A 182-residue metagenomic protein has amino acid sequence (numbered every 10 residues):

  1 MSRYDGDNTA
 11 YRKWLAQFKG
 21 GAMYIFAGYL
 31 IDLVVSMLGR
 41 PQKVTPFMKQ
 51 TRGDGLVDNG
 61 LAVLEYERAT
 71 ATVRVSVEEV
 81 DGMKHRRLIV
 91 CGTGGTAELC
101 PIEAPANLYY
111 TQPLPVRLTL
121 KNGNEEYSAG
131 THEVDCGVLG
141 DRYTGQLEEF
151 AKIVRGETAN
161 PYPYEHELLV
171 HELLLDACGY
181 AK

Functional and structural regions predicted by a protein language model:
M1-G53: Predominantly a Rossmann-like dinucleotide-binding segment in NAD(P)-dependent oxidoreductases
F18-Y24, H132-D141: A short glycine-threonine-serine/GTX helix/turn-capping micro-motif
L30-N107, G137, T144-T158: Contiguous beta-strand/loop segments that form the cofactor/metal-binding neighborhood of enzyme cores
K43, E98, P115-T119, E133: Ser/Thr- (and often Asn-) enriched beta-sheet segments in non-cytosolic proteins
L88, A106-Y127: Short polybasic amphipathic segments
R117-N124, L139-E148: Short glycine/proline-rich, acidic loop/turn segments that cap or connect secondary-structure elements
G145-K182: C-terminal helix-rich "cap/oligomerization" subdomain common to oxidoreductases
